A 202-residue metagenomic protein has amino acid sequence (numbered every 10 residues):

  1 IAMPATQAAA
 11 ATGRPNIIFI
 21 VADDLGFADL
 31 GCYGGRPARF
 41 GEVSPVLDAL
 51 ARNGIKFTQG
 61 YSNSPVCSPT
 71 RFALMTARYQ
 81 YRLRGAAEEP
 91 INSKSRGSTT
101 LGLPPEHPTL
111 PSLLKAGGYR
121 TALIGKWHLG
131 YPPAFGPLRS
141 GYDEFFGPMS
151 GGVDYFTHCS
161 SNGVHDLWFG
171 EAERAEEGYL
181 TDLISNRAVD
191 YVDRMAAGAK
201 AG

Functional and structural regions predicted by a protein language model:
I1-M3, Q7-G202: Formylglycine-dependent sulfatase
